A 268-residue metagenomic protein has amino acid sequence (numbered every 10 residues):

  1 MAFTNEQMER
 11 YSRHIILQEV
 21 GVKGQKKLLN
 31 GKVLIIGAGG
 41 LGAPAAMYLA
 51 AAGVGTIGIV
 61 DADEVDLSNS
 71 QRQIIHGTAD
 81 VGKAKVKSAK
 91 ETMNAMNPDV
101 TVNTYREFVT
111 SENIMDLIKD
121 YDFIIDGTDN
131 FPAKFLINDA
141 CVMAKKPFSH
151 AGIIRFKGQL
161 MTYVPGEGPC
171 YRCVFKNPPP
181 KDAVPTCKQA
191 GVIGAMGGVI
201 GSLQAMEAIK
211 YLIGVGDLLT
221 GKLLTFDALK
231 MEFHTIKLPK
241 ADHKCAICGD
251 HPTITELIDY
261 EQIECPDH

Functional and structural regions predicted by a protein language model:
M1-H268: Adenine nucleotide-associated cytosolic modules
